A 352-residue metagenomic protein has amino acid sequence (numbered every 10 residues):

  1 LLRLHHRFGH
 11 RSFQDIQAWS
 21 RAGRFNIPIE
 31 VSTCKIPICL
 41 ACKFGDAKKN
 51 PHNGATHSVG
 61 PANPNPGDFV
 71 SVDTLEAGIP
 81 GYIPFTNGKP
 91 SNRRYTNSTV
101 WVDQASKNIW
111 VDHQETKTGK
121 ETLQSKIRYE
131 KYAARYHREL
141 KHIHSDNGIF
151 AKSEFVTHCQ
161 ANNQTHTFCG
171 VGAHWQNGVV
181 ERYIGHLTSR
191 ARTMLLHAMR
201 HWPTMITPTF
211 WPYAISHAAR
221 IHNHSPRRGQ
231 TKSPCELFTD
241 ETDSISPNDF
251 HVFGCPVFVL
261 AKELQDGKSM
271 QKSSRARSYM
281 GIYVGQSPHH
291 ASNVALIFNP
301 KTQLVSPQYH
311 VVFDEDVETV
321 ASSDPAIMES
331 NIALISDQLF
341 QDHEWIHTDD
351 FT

Functional and structural regions predicted by a protein language model:
L1-L2, H6, R11-F44, K49 (+7 more regions): Retroelement integrase C-terminal DNA-binding domain
L2-H6, L40, D68-V72, G81-P90 (+9 more regions): Conserved, well-structured core segments
L4, I16-W19, C39-C42, D73 (+13 more regions): Mobile genetic element proteins and their domesticated derivatives, centered on retroelements and DNA transposons
P28-E30, S58-A62, I83-N92, V100 (+5 more regions): Beta-strand elements of modular eukaryotic interaction domains
F44-E115, K120-T122, D266-M270: An active-site-proximal beta-strand-loop segment
G88-N97, V111-H137, Q303-L304, V311-T319: Active-site beta-loop-alpha junctions of metal-dependent nucleic acid enzymes, especially the RNase H-like/DDE
S145-A161, H166-R192, I206-A219: RNase H-like two-metal-ion nuclease catalytic core shared by retroviral integrases and related mobile-element nucleases
A218-L264: Acidic, glycine-rich loop-and-strand cores that form catalytic or ligand-binding grooves in diverse globular domains
